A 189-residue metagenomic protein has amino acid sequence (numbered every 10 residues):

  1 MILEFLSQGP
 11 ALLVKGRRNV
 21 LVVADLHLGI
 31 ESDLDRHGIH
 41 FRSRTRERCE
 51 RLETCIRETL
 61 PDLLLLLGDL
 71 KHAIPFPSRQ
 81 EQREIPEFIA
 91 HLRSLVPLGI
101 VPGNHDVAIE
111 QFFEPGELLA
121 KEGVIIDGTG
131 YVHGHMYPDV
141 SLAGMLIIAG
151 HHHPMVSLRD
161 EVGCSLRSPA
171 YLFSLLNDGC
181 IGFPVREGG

Functional and structural regions predicted by a protein language model:
M1-R83: N-terminal active-site segment of His-dependent metallophosphoesterases
G16, V23, L28-G29, T54-T59 (+1 more regions): Conserved catalytic scaffold of divalent metal-dependent phosphoesterases
